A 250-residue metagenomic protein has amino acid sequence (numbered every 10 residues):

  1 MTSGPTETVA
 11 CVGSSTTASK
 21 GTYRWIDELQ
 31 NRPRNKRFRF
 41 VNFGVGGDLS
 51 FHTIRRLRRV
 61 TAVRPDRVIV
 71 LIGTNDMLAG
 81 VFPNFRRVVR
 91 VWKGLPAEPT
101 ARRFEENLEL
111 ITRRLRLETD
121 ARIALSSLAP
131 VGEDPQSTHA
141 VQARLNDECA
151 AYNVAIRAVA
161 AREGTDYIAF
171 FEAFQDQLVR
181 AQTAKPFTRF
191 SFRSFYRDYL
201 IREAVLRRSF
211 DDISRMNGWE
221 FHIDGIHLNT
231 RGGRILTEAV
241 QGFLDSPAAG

Functional and structural regions predicted by a protein language model:
S3-G4, N31, N35-K36, H52-G250: Alpha-helical cap/lid subdomain in secreted, periplasmic, or secretory-pathway luminal O-acyl-processing enzymes
P5-T22, N75-M77: Catalytic nucleophile-elbow at a beta strand-turn-alpha helix junction centered on a G-D-S/GDSL motif, marking
T6, G44-G47, G73: Glycine-centered small-residue hotspots that permit tight backbone geometry or close packing
C11-G13, N42, L71: Active-site neighborhood of phospho(di)ester-bond hydrolases with catalytic His/Asp-centered motifs
S15-S19, G44-D48, A143: Short histidine/acidic/glycine/proline-rich micro-motifs that form metal- and phosphate-coordinating active-site loops
Y23-N31: Short, polar/charged alpha-helical segment
N35-S50: A short beta-strand-loop structural module common to alpha/beta enzyme folds
